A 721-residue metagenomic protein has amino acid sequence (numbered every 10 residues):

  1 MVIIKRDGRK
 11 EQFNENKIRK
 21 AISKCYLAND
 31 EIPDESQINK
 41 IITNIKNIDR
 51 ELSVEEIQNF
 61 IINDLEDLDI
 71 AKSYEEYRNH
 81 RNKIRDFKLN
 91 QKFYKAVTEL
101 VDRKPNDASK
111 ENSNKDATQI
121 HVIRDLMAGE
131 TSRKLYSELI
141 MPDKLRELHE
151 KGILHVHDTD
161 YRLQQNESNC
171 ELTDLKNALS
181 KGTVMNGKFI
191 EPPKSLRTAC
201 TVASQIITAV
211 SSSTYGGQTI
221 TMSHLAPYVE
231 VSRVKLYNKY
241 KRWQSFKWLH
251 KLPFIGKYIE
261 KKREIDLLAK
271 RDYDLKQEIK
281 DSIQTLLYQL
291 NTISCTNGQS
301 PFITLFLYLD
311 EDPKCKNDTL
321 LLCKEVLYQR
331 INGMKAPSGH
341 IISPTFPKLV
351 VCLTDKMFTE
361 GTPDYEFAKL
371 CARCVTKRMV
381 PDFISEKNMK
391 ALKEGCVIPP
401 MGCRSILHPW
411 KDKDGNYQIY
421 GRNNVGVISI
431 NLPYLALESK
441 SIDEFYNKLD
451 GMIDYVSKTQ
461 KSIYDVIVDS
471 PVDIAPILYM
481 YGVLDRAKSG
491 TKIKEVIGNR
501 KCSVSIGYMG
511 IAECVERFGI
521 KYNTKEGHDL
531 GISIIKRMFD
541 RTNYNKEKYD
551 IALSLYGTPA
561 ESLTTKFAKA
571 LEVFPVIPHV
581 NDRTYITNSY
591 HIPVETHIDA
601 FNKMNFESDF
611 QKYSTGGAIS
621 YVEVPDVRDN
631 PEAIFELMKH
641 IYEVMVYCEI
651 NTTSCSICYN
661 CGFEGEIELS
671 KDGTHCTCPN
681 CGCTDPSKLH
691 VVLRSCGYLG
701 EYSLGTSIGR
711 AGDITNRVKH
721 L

Functional and structural regions predicted by a protein language model:
M1-L100, G712-K719: Charged, amphipathic alpha-helical regulatory modules used for macromolecular assembly or allosteric control
Q12, I511, E701: Short, electropositive, low-hydrophobicity segments enriched in small/polar residues
N14, T674, G697-Y698: Conformational switch/transducer regions in large eukaryotic molecular machines and scaffolds
A28, S695-Y702: Hydrophobic alpha-helical segments
K95-S503, E513, R517, K521-R694 (+1 more regions): Conserved catalytic cores of very large enzyme subunits
V691, Y702-D713: Conserved helix-adjacent loop modules within structured domains
